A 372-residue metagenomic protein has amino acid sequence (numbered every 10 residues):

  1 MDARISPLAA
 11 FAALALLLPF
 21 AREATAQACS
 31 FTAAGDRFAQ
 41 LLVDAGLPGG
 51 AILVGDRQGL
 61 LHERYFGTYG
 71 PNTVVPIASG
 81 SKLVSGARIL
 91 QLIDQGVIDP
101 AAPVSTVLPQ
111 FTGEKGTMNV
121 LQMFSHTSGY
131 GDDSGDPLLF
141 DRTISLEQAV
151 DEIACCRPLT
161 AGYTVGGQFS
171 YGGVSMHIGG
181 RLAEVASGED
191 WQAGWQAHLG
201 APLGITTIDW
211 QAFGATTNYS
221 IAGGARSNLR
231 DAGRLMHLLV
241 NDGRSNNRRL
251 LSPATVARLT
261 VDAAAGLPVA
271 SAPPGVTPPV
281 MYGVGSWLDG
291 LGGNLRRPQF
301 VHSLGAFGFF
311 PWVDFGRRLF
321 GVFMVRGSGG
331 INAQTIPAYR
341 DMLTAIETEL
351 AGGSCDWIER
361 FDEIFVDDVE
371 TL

Functional and structural regions predicted by a protein language model:
A9-P19: Bacterial N-terminal signal peptides
F20-A26: Sec/Tat signal peptide C-region and signal peptidase I cleavage site
Q27-R64, N72, E184-E189, A197 (+2 more regions): Catalytic loop of the DD-peptidase/beta-lactamase superfamily, centered on the K-T-G motif and neighboring
F38-A39, I52, Q58, V75-A101 (+3 more regions): Active-site SXXK
A45-P48, Y69-G172, E189: Active-site-proximal loop and beta-strand segments within enzyme catalytic domains
Y65, V74, S134-G233: Catalytic-site signature segments of enzymes, centered on catalytic residues
Q91-P109, A186-Q211, N247-P253: Short, well-structured active-site flanking segments
F361-L372: Ser/Thr-rich, Pro/Gly/Ala-heavy low-complexity intrinsically disordered linkers and tails of secreted extracellular
